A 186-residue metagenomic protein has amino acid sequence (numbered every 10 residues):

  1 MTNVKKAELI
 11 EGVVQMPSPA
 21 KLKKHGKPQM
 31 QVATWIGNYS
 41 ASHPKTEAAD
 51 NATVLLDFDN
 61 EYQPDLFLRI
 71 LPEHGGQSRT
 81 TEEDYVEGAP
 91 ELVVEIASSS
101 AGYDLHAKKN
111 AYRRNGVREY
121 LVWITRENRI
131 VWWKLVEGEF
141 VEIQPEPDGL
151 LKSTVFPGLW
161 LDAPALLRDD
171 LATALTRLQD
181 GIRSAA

Functional and structural regions predicted by a protein language model:
M1-A186: Gly/Pro/Ser/Thr-rich low-complexity, intrinsically disordered segments predominantly at protein N-termini
